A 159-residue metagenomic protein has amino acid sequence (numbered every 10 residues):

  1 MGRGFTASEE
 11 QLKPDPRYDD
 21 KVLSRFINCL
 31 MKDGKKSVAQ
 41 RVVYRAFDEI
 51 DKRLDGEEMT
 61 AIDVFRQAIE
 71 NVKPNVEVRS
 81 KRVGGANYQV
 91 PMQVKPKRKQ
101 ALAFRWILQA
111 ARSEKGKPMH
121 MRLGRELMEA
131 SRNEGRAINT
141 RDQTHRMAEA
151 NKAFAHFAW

Functional and structural regions predicted by a protein language model:
G2-D33, S37, R45-W159: Strongly charged
